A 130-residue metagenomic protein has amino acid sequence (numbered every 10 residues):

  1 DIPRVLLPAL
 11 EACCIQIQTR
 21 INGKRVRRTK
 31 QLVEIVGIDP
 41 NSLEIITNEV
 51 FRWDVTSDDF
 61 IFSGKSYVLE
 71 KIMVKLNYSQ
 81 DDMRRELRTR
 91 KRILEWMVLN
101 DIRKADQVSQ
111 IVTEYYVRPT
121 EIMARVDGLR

Functional and structural regions predicted by a protein language model:
D1-R4: Canonical AAA+ ATPase core
A12-V98: Conserved P-loop NTPase
T89-R130: Terminal-proximal interaction/regulatory segments of ATP-powered molecular machines
